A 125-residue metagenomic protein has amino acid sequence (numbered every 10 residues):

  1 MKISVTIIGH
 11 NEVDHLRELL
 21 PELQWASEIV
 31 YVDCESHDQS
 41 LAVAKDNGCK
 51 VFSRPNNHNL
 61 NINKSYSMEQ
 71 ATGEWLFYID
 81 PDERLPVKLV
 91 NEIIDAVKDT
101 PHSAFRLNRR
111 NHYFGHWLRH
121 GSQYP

Functional and structural regions predicted by a protein language model:
K2-S4, E28: Cell-envelope/extracellular polymer assembly enzymes that use nucleotide-activated donors
I7-W25: Short, well-formed alpha-helical segments that are part of the catalytic scaffolds of diverse glycosyltransferases
V13, E22, D33-A42, N56 (+1 more regions): A conserved acidic beta->alpha catalytic loop
D14-R17, D38-N47, K88-L89: Acidic helix N-cap motif at the loop->helix transition within catalytic regions of sugar-transfer enzymes
L41-Q70: Conserved donor nucleotide-binding strand/loop of the catalytic core
L76: Short aromatic/hydrophobic "clamp" motif used to bind/position activated sugar donors
R84-R119: Conserved donor NDP-sugar-binding/catalytic core segment of glycosyltransferases
G121-P125: Short, intrinsically disordered, charge-balanced linker/junction segments flanking boundaries in proteins
